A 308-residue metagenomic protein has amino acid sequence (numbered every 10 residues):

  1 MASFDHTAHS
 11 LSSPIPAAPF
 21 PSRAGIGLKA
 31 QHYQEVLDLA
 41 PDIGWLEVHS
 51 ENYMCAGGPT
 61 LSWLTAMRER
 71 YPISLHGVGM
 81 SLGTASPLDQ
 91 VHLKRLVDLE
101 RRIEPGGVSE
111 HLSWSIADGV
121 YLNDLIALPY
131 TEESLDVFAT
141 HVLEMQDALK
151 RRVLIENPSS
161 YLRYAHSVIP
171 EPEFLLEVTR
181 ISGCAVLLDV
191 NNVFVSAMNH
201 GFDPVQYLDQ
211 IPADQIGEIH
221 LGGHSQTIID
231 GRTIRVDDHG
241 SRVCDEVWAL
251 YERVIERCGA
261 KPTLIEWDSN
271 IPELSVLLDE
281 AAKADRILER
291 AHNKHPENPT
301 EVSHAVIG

Functional and structural regions predicted by a protein language model:
A2-D98: N-terminal pre-domain/capping segments
E35-P41, G58-L75, V91-G106, L143-A148 (+3 more regions): Acidic (Asp/Glu)-rich catalytic clusters
L46, V108, D189, I219 (+1 more regions): Conserved, mostly hydrophobic/aromatic
S50-S62, S81-Q90, Y161-I169, F194-G201 (+2 more regions): Acidic-and-aromatic substrate-binding clefts and catalytic sites of carbohydrate-active enzymes
C55-G57, P87, I126-T131, L135 (+1 more regions): Gly/Pro-rich active-site loop or hairpin
D89-A185: Active-site acidic/histidine proton-transfer and metal-coordination neighborhood in alpha/beta enzyme cores
Q146-G231: Acidic/histidine-rich catalytic cores of soluble enzymes
L274-P299: C-terminal helical cap(s) of enzyme catalytic domains, especially alpha/beta-barrels
